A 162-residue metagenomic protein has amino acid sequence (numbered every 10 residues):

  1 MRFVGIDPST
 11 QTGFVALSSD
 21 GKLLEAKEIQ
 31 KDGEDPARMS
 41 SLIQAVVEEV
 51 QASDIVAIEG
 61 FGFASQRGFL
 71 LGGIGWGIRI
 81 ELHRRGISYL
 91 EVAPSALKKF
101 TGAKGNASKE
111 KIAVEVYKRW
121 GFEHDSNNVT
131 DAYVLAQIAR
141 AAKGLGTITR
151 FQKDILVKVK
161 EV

Functional and structural regions predicted by a protein language model:
M1-V162: Phosphate- and other anionic-substrate recognition elements at nucleic-acid/protein interfaces
